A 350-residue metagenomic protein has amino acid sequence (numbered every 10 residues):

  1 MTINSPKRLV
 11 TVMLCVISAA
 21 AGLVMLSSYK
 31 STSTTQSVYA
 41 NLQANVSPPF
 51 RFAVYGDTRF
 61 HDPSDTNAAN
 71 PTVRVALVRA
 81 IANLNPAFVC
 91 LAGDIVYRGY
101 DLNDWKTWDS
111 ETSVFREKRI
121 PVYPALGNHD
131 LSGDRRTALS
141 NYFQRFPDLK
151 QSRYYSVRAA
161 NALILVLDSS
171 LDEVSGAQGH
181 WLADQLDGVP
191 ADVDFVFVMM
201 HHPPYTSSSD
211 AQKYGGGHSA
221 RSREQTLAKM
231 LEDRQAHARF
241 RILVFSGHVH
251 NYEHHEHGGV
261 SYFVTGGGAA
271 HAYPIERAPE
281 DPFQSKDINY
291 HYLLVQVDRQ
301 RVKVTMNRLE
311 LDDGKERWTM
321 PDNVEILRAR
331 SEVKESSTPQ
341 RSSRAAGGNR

Functional and structural regions predicted by a protein language model:
T2-L14: N-terminal Sec-pathway targeting helices
M13-L23: Hydrophobic membrane-insertion alpha-helices, especially the h-region of bacterial N-terminal signal peptides
L26-N103, S207: N-terminal active-site segment of His-dependent metallophosphoesterases
S33-A44, D65, D101-V196, A211-L243 (+1 more regions): Extended active-site neighborhood of metal-dependent phosphoesterases/phosphodiesterases
S33-T35, V46, K286-R350: A short C-terminal boundary segment appended to hydrolase-like catalytic domains
F52, V89, I164, V196-F197: Hydrophobic beta-strand anchors of alpha/beta hydrolase catalytic cores
D57, G93-D94, G127-N128, H201 (+1 more regions): Active-site glycine-centered loops adjacent to acidic/histidine catalytic or metal-binding residues that shape
S169, M199-P203, G247-V249, N307-L309: Short, well-ordered beta-to-alpha junction loops that form the rim of enzyme active sites and present histidine/acidic
